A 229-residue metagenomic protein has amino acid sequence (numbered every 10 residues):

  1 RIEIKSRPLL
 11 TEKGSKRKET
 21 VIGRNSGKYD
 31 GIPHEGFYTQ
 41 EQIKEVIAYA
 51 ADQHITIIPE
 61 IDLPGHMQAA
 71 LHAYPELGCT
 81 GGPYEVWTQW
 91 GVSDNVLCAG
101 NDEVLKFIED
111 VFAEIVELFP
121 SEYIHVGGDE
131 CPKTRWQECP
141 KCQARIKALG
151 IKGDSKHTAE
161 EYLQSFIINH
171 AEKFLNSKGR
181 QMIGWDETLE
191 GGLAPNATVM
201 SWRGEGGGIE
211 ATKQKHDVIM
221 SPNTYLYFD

Functional and structural regions predicted by a protein language model:
R1-D52, M67-K106, T134-A159, S165: Aromatic- and acidic-residue-enriched carbohydrate-binding clefts of CAZyme catalytic domains
G14, A50, H54, F112 (+2 more regions): Structural signal for hydrophobic packing residues in well-ordered secondary-structure cores of soluble enzyme domains
I43, I47, I61, E109-V116 (+2 more regions): Generic structural signal for well-ordered alpha-helices, preferentially at hydrophobic/aromatic core positions
K44, D52-Q53, K178, Q214: Helix C-cap/helix->beta junction micro-motif
I55-I58, P64: Long, well-ordered, tryptophan-enriched scaffold segments
I58-E60, G127-G128: Generic enzyme active-site microenvironment
D62-P64, C131-P132: Catalytic metal-binding/acid-base residues of hydrolase active sites
A70-L71, G82-G91, N101-L105, E117-H125 (+1 more regions): Active-site core of glycosidic bond-cleaving carbohydrate-active enzymes
